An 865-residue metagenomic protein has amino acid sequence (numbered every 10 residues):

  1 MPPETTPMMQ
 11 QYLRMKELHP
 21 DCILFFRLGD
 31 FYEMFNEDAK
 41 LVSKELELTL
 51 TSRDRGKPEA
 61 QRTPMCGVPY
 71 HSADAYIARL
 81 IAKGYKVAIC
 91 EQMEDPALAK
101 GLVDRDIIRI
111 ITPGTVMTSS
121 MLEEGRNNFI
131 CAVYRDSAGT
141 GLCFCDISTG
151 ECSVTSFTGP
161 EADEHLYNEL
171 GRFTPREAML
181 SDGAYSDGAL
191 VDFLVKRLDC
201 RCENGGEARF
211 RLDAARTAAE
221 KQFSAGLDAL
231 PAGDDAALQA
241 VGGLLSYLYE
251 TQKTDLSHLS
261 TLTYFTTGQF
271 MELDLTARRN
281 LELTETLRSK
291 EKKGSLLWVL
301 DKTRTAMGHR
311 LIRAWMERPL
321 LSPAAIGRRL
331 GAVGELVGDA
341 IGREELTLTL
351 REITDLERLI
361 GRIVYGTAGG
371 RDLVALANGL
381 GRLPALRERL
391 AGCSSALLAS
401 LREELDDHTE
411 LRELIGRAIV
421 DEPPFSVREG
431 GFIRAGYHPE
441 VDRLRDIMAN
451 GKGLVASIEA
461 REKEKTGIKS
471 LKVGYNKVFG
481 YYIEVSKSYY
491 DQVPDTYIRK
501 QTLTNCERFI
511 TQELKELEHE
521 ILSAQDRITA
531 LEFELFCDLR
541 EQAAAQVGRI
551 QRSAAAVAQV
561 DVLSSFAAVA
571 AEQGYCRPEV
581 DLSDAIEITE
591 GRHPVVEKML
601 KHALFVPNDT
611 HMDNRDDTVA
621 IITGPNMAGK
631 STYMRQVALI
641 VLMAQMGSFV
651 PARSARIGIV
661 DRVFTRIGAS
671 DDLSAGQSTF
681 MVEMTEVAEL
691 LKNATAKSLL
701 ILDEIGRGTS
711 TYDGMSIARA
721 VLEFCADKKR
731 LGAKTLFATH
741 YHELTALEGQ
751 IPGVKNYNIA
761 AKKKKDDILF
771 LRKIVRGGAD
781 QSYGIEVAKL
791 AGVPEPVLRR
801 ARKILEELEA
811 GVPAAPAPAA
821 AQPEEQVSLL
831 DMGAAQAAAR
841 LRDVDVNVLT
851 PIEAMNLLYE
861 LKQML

Functional and structural regions predicted by a protein language model:
M1-E335, L348-V364, A368-A460, E587: Charged catalytic and DNA/RNA-contacting regions of genome-maintenance and nucleic-acid-processing enzymes
P2, Q10-R14, D21, R540 (+4 more regions): Conserved phosphate-binding elements of NTP-dependent enzyme cores
N36-A39, D234, R304-T305, W315 (+7 more regions): ATPase nucleotide-binding head domains, primarily ABC-like/P-loop NTPase cores
C90, P113-L122, D255, A391-L397 (+6 more regions): Active-site phosphate-binding and catalytic loops of NTP-dependent enzymes
G139, F210-A218, M271-L275, L287 (+5 more regions): Amphipathic heptad-repeat alpha-helical coiled-coil/stalk segments that mediate oligomerization, filament/stalk
I326, V333, R343-T349, L376 (+12 more regions): Amphipathic alpha-helical coiled-coil segments
Y365, G369, G379-R382, A396 (+3 more regions): Charged, surface-exposed helical/loop "interaction arms" that form contiguous linear patches used for dimerization
